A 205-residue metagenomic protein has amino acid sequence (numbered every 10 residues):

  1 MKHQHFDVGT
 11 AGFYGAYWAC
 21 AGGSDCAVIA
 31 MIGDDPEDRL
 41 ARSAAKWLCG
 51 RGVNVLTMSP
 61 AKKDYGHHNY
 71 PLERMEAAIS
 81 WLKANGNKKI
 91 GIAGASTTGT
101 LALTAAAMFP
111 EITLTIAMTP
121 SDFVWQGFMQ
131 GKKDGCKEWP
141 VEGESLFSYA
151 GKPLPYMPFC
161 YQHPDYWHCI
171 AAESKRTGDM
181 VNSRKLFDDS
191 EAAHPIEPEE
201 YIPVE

Functional and structural regions predicted by a protein language model:
M1-C26, E191-H194: N-terminal cap/lid segment of alpha/beta-hydrolase-fold proteins
D25, M31-E37, S96: Active-site glycine-rich loops that stabilize anionic/oxyanionic intermediates across multiple enzyme folds
A45-G66: Conserved alpha/beta-hydrolase
S59-G91: Catalytic nucleophile-loop/oxyanion-hole region of alpha/beta-hydrolase and closely related hydrolase-like folds
I92-A95, M118: Short beta-strand immediately N-terminal to the catalytic nucleophile in serine-hydrolase-like folds
G99-P110, T115: Short glycine-enriched nucleophile-adjacent loop and the immediately C-terminal alpha-helix near the catalytic center
I116-P203: Accessory cap/linker subdomain of secreted extracellular hydrolases
